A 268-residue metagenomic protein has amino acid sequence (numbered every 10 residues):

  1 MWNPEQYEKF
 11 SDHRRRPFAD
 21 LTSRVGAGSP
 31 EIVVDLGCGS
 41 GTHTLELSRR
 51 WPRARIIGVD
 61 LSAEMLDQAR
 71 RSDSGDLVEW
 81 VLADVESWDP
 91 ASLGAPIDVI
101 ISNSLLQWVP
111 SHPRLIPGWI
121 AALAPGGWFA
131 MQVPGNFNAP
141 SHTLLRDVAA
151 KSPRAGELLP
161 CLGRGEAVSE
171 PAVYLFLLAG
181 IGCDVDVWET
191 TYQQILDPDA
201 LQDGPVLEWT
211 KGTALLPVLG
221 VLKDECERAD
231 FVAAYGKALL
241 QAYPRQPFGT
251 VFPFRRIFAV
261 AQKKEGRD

Functional and structural regions predicted by a protein language model:
M1-V34, T42-E46, M65-Q68, S72 (+2 more regions): Conserved class I S-adenosyl-L-methionine
W2-N3, D186-Q246: C-terminal helical/coil "lid" or tail adjacent to the Rossmann-like core of SAM-dependent
I32-L36, S40-P90, R114: Class I SAM-dependent methyltransferase SAM/SAH-binding core
P90-I100: A short acidic, Gly/Pro-enriched loop at the edge of an enzyme's catalytic core that lines a small-molecule cofactor
D98-H112, G135: A short SAM/SAH-binding and catalytic strip from SAM-dependent methyltransferases
V109-P110, L123-P125: Helix-to-beta-strand junctions that scaffold the AdoMet/dcAdoMet cofactor pocket in Class I SAM-dependent enzymes
P113, G126-P198: Conserved catalytic/acceptor-binding region of the Class I
R256-D268: Core SAM-dependent methyltransferase catalytic element
